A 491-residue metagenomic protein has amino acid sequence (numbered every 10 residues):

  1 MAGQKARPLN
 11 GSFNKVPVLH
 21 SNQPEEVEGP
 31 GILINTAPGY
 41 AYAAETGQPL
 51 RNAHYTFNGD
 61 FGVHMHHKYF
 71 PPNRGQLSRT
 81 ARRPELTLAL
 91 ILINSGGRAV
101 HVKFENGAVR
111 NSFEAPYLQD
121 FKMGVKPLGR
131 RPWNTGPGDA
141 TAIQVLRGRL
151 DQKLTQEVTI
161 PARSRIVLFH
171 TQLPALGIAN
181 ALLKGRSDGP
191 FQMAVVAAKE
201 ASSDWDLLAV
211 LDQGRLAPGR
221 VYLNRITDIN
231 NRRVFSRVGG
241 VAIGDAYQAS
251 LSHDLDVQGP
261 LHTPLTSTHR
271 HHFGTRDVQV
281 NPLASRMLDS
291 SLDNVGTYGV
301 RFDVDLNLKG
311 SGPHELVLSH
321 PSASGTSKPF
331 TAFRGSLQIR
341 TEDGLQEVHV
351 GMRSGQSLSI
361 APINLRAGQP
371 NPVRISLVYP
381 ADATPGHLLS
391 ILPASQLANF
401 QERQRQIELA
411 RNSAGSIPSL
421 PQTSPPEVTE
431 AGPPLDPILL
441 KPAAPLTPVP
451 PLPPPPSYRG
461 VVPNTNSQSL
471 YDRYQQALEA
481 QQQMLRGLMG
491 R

Functional and structural regions predicted by a protein language model:
M1-A6, T36-E105, V109-R110, P116-L118 (+6 more regions): Long compositionally biased, domain-poor regions of proteins
A2-I32, S187-Y247: Long, charge-rich, low-complexity intrinsically disordered regions
G59, P426-T429, L435, Y471: Intrinsic disorder/low-complexity signal
L118-N134: Long, charge-dense
S419-P425, G432-S457: Intrinsically disordered, low-complexity proline-rich regions
